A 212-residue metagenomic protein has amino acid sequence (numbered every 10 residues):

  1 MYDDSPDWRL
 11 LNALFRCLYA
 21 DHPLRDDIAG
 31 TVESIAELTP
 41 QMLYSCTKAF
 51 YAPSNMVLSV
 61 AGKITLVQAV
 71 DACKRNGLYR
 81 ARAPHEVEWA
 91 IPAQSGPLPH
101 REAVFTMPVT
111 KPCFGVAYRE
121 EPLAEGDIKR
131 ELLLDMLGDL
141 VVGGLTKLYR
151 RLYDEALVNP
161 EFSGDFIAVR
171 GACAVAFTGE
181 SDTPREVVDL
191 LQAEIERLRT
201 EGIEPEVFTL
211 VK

Functional and structural regions predicted by a protein language model:
M1-E86, L145, R151-K212: Charge-rich, well-structured scaffold segments of protease-associated domains
A83-K147, R151: His/Glu-based metal-binding/catalytic segments typifying zinc-dependent metallopeptidases
